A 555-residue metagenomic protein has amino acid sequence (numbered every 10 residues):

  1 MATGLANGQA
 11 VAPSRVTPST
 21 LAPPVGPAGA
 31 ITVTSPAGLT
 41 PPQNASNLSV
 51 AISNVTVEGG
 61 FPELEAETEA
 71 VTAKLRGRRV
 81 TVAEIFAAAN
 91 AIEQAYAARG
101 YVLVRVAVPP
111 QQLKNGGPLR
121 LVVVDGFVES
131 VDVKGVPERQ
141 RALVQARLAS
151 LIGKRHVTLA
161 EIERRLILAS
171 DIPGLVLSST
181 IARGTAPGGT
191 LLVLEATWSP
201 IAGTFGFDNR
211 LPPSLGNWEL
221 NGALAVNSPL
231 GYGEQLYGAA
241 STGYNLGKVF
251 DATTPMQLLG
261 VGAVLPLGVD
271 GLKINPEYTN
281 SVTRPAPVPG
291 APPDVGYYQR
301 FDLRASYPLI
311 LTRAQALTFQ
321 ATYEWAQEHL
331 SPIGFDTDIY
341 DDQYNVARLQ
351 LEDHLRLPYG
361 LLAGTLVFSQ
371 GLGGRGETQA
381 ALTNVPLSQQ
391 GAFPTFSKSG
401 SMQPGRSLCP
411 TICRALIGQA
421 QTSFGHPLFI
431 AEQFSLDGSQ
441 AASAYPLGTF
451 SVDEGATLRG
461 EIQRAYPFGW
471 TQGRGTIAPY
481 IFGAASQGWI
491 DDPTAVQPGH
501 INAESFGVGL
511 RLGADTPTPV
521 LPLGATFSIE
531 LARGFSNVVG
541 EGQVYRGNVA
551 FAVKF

Functional and structural regions predicted by a protein language model:
G4-L211, A223, A240-Q257, G418-Q419: Periplasmic polypeptide-binding modules associated with outer-membrane biogenesis and secretion
E138-A142, T158-G360, Q543-K554: Gram-negative/organellar outer-membrane beta-barrel architecture
I181, F205-N209, G222, L236-T242 (+9 more regions): Transmembrane beta-barrel strands of outer-membrane/channel proteins
P229-Q235, G268-I274, I310-T318, H354-G364 (+4 more regions): Short loop/turn motifs that connect adjacent beta-strands in outer-membrane beta-barrel proteins
K248-L258, P285-P293, H329-D338, R375-T383 (+4 more regions): Outer-membrane beta-barrel translocator domains and adjoining extracellular loop/strand segments of Gram-negative
Q299-L303, F319-Q327, D341-Q350, L366-R375 (+3 more regions): Transmembrane beta-barrel strand/turn architecture of Gram-negative outer membrane proteins
T312-Q327, G364-Q370, F429-L436, Q440 (+1 more regions): Surface-exposed extracellular loop regions of Gram-negative outer-membrane beta-barrel proteins, predominantly
N384-F555: C-terminal transmembrane beta-barrel domains of outer membrane proteins
